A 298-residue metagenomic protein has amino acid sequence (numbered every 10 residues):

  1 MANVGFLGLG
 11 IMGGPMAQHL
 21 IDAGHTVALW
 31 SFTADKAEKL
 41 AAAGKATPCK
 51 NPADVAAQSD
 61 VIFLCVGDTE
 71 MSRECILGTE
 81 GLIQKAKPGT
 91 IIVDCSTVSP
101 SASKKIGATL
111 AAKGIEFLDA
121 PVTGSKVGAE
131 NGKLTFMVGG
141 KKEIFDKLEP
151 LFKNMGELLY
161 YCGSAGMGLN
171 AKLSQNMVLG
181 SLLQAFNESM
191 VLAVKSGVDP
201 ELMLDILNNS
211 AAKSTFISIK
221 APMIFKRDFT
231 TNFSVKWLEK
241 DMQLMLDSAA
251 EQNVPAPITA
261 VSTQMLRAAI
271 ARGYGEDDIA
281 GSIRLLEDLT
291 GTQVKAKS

Functional and structural regions predicted by a protein language model:
M1-L64, T90, C95, K126: NAD(P)+-binding Rossmann beta1-loop-alpha1 motif at the extreme N-terminus of oxidoreductases
V4, T97-M177: Rossmann-fold dinucleotide-binding core
M12, M16, C65, C95 (+4 more regions): Methionine-biased hydrophobic packing positions in alpha-helices, especially within tandem helical repeat solenoids
M16-A17, K36, I106, L151 (+1 more regions): Hydrophobic residues within alpha-helices that form the first helical element adjacent to the glycine-rich loop
P52-A57, V61-L64, T69-L134: Rossmann-like NAD(P)(H) cofactor-binding subdomain of soluble oxidoreductases
G166-T290: Helical "substrate-binding/catalytic lid" subdomain of Rossmann-like NAD(P)-dependent dehydrogenases/reductases
